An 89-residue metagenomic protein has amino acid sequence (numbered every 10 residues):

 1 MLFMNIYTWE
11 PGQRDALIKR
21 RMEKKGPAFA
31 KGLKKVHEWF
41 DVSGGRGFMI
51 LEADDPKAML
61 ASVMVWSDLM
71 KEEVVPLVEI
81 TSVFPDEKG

Functional and structural regions predicted by a protein language model:
M1-R46, D54-A58, V78-G89: Short S/T/G/P-rich N-terminal loop/turn motif that feeds into the first structured element of a domain
R46-F48, K71: A common structural microfeature
A58-W66: Short, electropositive alpha-helical surface patch
W66-E73: A common structural junction motif
